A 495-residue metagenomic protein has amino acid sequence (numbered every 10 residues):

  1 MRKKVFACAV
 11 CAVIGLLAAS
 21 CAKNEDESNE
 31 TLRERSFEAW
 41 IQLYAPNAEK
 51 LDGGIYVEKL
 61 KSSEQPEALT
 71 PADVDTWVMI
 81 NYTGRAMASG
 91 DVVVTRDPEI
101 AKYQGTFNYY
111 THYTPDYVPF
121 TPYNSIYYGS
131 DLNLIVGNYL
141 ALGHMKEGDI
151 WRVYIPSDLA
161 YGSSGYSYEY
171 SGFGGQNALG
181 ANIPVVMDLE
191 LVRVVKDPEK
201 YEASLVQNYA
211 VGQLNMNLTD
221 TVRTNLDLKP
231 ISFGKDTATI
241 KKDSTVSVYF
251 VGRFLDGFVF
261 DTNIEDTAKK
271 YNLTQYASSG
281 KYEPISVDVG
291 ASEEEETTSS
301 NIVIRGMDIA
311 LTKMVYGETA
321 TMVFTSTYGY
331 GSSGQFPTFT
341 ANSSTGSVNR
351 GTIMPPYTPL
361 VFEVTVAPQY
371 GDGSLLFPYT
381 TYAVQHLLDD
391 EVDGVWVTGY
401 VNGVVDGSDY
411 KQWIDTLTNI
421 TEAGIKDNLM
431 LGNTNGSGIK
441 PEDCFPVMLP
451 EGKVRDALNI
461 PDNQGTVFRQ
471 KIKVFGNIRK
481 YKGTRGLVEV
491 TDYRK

Functional and structural regions predicted by a protein language model:
M1-S20: Sec-dependent bacterial lipoprotein signal peptides
K4-F6, G148, T466, K473: Residue-level detector of intrinsically disordered/flexible regions characterized by low predicted structural confidence
F6-A9, E67-P71, A238, Q412-N428: Short, surface-exposed loop and linker segments with low hydrophobicity and enrichment for Pro/Ser/Thr
I14-G15, E49, D427-L429: Intrinsic-disorder/low-complexity peptide segments enriched for small residues
C21-L376, A383: Cross-family detector of peptidyl-prolyl cis-trans isomerase
D158-S163, E169-A178, Y330, G351 (+1 more regions): OB-fold single-stranded nucleic acid-binding module
